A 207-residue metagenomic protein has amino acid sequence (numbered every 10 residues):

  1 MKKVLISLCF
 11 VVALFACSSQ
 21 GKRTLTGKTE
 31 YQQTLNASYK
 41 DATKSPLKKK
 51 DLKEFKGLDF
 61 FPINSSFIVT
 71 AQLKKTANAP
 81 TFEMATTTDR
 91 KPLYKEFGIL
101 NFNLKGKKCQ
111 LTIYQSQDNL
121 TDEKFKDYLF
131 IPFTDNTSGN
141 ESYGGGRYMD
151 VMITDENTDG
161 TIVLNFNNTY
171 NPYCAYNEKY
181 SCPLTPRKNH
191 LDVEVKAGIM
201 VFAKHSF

Functional and structural regions predicted by a protein language model:
M1-L25: Bacterial Sec-dependent N-terminal signal peptides
Q20-A79: Start-of-domain marker
F55, N64, K95-F97, D159 (+1 more regions): Short beta-strand-initiation
S66-I68, F97-I99, T161-V163, H190: Intrinsic-disorder/low-complexity, polar/charged segments enriched in Ser/Thr/Lys/Arg/Asp/Glu/Gln
L73, Q115-Q117, D135-T137, F166-Y170 (+1 more regions): A mature extracytoplasmic/lumenal domain signature
E83-G145: Mid-length scaffold segments of soluble, non-membrane domains
F130-Y170: Acidic, glycine-rich flexible loop segments
Y170-F207: Extended, aromatic/histidine-rich regions of cofactor-dependent oxidoreductases associated with respiratory
